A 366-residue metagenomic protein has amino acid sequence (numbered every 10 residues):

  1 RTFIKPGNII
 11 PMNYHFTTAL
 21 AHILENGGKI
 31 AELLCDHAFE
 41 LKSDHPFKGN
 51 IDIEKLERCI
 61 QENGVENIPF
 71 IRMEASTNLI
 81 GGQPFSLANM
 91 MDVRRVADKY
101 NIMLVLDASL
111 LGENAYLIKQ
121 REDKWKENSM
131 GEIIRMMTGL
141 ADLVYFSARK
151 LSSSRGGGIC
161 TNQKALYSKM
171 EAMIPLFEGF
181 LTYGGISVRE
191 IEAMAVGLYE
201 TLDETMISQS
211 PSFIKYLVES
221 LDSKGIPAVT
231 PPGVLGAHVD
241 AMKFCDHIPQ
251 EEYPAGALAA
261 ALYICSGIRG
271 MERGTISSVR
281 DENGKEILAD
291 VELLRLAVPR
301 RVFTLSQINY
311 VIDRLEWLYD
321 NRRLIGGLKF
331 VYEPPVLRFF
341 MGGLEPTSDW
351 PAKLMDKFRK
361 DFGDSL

Functional and structural regions predicted by a protein language model:
R1-A228, P249: Conserved PLP-enzyme active-site core in the AAT-like
K29-E32, L166-K169, R189, I264-V291: Flexible glycine/proline-rich, aromatic-decorated loop/lid segments
S147-A148, P232, R273-I276: Acidic carboxylate-rich catalytic motifs and surrounding loops in phosphoryl-/glycosyl-chemistry enzymes
G156, V234, V291-R295: Short, solvent-exposed beta-strand edge segments and adjacent coil->beta transition regions
S168, D246-P254, R301-Y310: Short, conserved charged micro-motifs
I207, I214, A241-R269, N283-A289: Active-site loop ensemble at the mouth of alpha/beta enzyme cores that anchors a bound cofactor
I214-K215, V229-A241: Conserved glycine-rich beta-strand-loop-beta hairpin in the small C-terminal domain of fold type I
C265, S277-L366: PLP-dependent enzyme catalytic core of the Aspartate aminotransferase-like
